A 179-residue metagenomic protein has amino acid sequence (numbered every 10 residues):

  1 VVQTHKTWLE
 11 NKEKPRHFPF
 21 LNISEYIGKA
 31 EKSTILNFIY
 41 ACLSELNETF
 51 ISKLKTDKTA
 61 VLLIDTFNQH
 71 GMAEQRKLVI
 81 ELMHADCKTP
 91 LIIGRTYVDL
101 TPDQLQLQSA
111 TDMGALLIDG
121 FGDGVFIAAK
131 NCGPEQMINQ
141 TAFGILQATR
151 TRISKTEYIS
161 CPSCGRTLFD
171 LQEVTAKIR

Functional and structural regions predicted by a protein language model:
V1-K6: Conserved N-terminal beta1-alpha1 strand-loop-helix module at the mouth
W8-K12: Long, folded non-catalytic interaction modules
E13-Y26, S33-F38, C42-R179: Catalytic alpha/beta core domains of metabolic enzymes, predominantly
